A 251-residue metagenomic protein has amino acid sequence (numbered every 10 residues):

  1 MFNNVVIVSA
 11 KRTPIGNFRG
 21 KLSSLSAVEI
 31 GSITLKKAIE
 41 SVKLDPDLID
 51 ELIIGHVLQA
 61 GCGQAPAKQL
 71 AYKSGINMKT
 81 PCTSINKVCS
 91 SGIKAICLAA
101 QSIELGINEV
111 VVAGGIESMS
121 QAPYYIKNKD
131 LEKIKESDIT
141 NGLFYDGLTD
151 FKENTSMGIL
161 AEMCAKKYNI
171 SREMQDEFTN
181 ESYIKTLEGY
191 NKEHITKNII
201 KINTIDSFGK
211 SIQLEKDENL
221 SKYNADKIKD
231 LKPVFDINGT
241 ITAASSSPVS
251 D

Functional and structural regions predicted by a protein language model:
M1-C62, P66-S74, M78-P81, C89 (+3 more regions): Conserved active-site "lid/cap" helical segment
R12-T13, S24-I33, S41, M174-S250: N-terminal extracellular/periplasmic Venus flytrap/periplasmic-binding protein-like
H56-V110, F151-S156, K222-P248: Conserved catalytic cysteine-centered active-site region of acyl-thioester-dependent Claisen-condensing enzymes
G63-Q64, Q121-Y124, D206: Short glycine-/acidic-enriched loop or helix-start segments at secondary-structure transitions that form or flank
K87-E117, A165-H194: Active-site-proximal alpha-helical scaffold in enzymes
V110-M163: Flexible glycine-/small-residue-enriched beta->alpha junction loops that bind anionic phosphate/pyrophosphate groups
F144-D146, K166, I237-A243: Flexible glycine/proline-enriched surface loops and loop-helix/loop-strand junctions
